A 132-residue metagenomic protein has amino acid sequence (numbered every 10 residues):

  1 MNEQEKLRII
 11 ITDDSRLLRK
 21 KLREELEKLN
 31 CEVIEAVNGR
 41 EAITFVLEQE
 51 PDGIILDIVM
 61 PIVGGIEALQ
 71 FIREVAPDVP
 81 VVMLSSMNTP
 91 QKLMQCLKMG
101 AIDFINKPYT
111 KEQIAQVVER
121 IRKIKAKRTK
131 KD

Functional and structural regions predicted by a protein language model:
K20-K28: Charged docking surfaces used in two-component/phosphorelay signaling
N30-V37, F45: Short hydrophobic/Thr-rich beta-strand motif most characteristic of the beta2 strand and flanking loop of CheY-like
N38-E41, V63-E67: Acidic catalytic/metal-coordinating carboxylates
T44, I66-P77: Short amphipathic alpha-helix used as the core "switch/output" element in two-component signaling
Q49-I55: Active-site beta3 strand of CheY-like receiver
M60: Receiver (REC) domain active-site loop signature in two-component systems and cognate sites in sensor histidine kinases
E67, N88-D103, Q116: Alpha4 helix (beta4-alpha4-beta5 surface) of REC/receiver domains from two-component response regulators
